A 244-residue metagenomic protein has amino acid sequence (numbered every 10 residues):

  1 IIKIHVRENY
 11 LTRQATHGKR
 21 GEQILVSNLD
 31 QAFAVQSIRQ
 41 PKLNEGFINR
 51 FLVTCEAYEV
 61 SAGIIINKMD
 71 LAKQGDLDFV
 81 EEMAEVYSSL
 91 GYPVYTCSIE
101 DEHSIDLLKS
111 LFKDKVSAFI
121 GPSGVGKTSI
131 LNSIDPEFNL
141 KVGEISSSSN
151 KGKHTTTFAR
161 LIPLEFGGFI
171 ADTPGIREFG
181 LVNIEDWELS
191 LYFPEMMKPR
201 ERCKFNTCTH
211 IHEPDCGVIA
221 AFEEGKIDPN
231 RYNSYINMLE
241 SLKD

Functional and structural regions predicted by a protein language model:
H5-A32, V60-A62, M69, E85 (+1 more regions): Helix-rich effector regions associated with P-loop NTPase G domains
L25-D30, V35-L90: Phosphate-binding glycine-rich loops and their immediate beta-loop-alpha structural context
K42, A72, H103, R177-G180: Catalytic P-loop NTPase motifs of RecA-like helicase/translocase cores
L71-V125: Canonical P-loop GTPase G-domain recognition
F119, N132-P136, V142: Conserved ATP-binding TGD loop and adjacent catalytic N/P-domain core of P-type ATPases
S123, T128-S129, S133: Walker A/P-loop
